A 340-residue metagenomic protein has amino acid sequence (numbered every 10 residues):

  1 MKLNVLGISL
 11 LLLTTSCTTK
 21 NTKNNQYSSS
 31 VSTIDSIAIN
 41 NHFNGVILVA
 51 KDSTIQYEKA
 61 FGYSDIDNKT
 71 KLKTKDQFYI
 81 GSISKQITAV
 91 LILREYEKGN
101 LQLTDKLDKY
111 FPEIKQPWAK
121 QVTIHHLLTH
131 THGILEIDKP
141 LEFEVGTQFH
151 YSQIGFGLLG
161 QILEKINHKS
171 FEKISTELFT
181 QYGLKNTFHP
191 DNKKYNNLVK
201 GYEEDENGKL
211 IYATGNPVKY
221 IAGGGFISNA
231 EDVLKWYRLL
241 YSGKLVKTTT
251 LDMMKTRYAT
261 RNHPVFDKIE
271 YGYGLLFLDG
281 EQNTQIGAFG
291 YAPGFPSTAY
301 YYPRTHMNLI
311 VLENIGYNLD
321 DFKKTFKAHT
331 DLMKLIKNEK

Functional and structural regions predicted by a protein language model:
V5-T14: Sec-dependent N-terminal signal peptides
C17, L127-L128, Y202, M254: A generic structural signal for nonpolar/aromatic side chains embedded in well-ordered alpha-helices
C17-A60, N167, T176, T180 (+1 more regions): Catalytic loop of the DD-peptidase/beta-lactamase superfamily, centered on the K-T-G motif and neighboring
Q56, I114-V122, G133-D138, Q181-D191 (+1 more regions): Secretory-pathway/luminal and periplasmic proteins that interact with or process carbohydrate-rich
F61-K169: Active-site-proximal loop and beta-strand segments within enzyme catalytic domains
H125, E172, T176-E177, L184: Short, well-ordered surface patches within globular domains
E144, Q148, K193-A222, Y271 (+1 more regions): Carbohydrate-binding/catalytic loop surfaces
